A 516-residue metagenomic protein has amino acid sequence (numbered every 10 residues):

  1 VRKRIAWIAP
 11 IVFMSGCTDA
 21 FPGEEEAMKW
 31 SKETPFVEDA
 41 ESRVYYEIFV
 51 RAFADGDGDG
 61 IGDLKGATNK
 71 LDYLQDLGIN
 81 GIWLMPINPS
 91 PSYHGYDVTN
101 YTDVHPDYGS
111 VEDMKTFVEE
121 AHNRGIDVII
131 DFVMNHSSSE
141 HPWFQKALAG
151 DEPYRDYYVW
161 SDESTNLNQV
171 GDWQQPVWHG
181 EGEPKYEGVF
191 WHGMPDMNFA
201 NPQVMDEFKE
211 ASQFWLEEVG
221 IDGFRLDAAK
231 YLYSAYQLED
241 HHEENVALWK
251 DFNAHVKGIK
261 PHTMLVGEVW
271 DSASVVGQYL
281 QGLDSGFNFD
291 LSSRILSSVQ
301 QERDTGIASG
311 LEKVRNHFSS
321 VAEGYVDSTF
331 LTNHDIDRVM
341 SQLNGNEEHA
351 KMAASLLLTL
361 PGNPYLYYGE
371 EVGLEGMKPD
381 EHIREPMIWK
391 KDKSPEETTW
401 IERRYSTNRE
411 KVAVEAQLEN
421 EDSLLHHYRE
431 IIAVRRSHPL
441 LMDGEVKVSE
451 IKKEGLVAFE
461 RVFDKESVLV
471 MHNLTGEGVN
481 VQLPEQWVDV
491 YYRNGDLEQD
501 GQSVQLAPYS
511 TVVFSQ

Functional and structural regions predicted by a protein language model:
R2-A20: Sec-dependent N-terminal signal peptides of Gram-positive bacterial secreted proteins and lipoproteins
C17-D206, Q213, A229-V276: Acidic/aromatic-lined carbohydrate-recognition and catalytic surfaces of CAZymes acting on diverse glycans
E25-A27, F36, A40-E41, V256-I259 (+9 more regions): Loop/helix patches that line or flank the sugar-binding groove of alpha-linked glycan CAZymes
S138-L148, V266-S298, E375-E381: Substrate-binding cleft/loops of secretory-pathway carbohydrate-active enzymes
Q145-F190, E302-S320, R384-R409: Core domains of carbohydrate- and sulfate-ester-processing enzymes
A211-A235, T329-N333: Active-site groove signature of glycoside hydrolases
G478-N494: Beta-strand-rich binding/interaction modules
G501-Q516: C-terminal beta-strand-rich structural cap/linker in extracellular carbohydrate-active enzymes
